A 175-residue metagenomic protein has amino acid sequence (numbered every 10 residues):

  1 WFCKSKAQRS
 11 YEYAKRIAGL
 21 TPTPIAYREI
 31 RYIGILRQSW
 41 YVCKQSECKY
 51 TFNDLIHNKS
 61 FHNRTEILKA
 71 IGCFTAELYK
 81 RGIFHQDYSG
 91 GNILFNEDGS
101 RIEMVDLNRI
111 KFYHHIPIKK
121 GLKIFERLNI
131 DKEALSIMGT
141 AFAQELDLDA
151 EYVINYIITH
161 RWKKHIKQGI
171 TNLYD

Functional and structural regions predicted by a protein language model:
W1, N53-N58, H115-K119: Short acidic, glycine/proline-rich loop/turn micro-motifs
W1-Y50, C73-R81: Conserved ATP-binding subdomain of kinase catalytic cores across diverse folds
C3-A7, F61-T65, I118: Flexible, glycine- and charge-enriched loops at secondary-structure boundaries
Y13-T21, K49, N53-G91, E97: Conserved kinase catalytic-core helix
I30, N96-D98: Short beta-strand micro-motifs enriched in acidic
W40-Y41, N92-L94: Short acidic loop-to-beta-strand element that houses the catalytic metal-binding Asp/Glu of nuclease active sites
R101-D175: C-lobe/activation-segment region of protein kinase-like
